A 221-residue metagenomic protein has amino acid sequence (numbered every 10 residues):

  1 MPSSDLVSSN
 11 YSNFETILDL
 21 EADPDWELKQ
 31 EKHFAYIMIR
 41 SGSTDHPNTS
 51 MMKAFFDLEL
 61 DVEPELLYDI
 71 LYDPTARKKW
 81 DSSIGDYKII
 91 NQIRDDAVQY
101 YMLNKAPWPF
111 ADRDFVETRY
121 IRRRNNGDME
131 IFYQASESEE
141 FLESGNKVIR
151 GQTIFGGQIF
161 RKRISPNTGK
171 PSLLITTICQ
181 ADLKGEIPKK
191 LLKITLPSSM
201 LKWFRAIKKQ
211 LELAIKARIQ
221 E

Functional and structural regions predicted by a protein language model:
M1-E221: Eukaryotic helix-grip
